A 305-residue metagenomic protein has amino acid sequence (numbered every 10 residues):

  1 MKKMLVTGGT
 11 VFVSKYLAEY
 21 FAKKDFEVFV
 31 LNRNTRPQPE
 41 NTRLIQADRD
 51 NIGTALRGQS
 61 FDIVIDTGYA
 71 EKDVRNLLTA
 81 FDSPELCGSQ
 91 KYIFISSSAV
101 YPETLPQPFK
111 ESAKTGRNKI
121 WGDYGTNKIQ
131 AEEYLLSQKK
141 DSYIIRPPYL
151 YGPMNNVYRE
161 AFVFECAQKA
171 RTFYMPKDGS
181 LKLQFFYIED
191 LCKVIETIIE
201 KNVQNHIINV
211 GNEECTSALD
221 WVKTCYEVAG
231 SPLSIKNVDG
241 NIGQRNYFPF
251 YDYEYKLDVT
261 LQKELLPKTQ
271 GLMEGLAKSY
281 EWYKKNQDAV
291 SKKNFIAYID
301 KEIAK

Functional and structural regions predicted by a protein language model:
M4-K24: N-terminal Rossmann NAD(P)H-binding glycine-rich loop of SDR-like oxidoreductase domains
T35-P84, F94, V100-Y101: NAD(P)H-binding glycine-rich loop region in Rossmannoid oxidoreductase-like domains and their noncatalytic homologs
L78-N127, S137, Y143: Conserved Rossmann-fold NAD(P)-dependent oxidoreductase catalytic core, especially the SDR/UDP-sugar
E132-M154: Conserved beta-loop-beta element that borders a ligand/cofactor-binding pocket
M154, K182-E189, I208-V228, Q270 (+1 more regions): Substrate-binding strand-loop-helix patch in Rossmann-like NAD(P)-dependent oxidoreductase/epimerase domains
F164-Y174, L181-T216: Alpha-helical substrate-binding/gating segment
I188, I242-K268, E274, E281 (+1 more regions): Conserved C-terminal active-site "lid" loop/helix of NAD(P)H-dependent oxidoreductases that clamps the redox cofactor
T197-F248, Y253-E254, Q287, K293-A304: Mid/C-terminal beta-alpha module of Rossmann-like enzyme folds, strongest in SDR-family dehydrogenases/epimerases
